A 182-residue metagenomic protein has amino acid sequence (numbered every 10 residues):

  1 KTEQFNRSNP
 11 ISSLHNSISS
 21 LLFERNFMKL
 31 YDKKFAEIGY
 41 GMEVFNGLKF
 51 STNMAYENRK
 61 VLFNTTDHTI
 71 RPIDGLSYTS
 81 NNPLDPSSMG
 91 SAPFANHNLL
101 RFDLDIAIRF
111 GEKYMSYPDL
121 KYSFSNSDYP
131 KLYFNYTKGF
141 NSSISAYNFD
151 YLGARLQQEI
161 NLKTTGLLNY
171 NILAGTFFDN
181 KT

Functional and structural regions predicted by a protein language model:
K1-P10: Structural signature of Gram-negative outer-membrane beta-barrels, strongest in the C-terminal barrel of TonB-dependent
E3, N58-K60, F178-N180: Feature marks short, surface-exposed loop/turn motifs that line or immediately flank catalytic pockets and channel
P10-L162: Transmembrane beta-strand segments of outer-membrane beta-barrel domains in Gram-negative and organellar OMPs
G166-T182: Extracytoplasmic gating/loop element in the C-terminal half of outer-membrane beta-barrel translocons and assembly
